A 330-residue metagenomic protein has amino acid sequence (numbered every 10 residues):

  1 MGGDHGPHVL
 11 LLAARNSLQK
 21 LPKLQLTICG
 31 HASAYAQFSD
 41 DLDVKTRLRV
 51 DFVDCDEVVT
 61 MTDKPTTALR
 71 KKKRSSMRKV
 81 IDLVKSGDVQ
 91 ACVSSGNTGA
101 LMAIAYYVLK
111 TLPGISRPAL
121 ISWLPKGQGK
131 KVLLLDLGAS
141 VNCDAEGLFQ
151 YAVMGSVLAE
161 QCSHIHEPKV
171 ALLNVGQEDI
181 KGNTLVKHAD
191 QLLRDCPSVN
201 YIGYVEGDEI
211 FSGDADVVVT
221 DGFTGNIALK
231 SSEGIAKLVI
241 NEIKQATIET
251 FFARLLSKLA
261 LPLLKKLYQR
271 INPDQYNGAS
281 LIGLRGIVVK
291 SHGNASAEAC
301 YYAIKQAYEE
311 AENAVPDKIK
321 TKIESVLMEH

Functional and structural regions predicted by a protein language model:
D4-L11, Y35, R74-V84, A91-A105 (+7 more regions): Short glycine/serine/threonine-rich phosphate/pyrophosphate-binding segments that cradle anionic phosphate groups
D4-M61: N-terminal glycine-rich anion-binding loop in soluble enzyme alpha/beta folds
G6-V9, L21, Q25-T27, A32 (+4 more regions): Glycine-rich phosphate/diphosphate-binding loop of Rossmann-like nucleotide-binding domains
A13-S17, A100, I104-I121, H188-L193 (+1 more regions): A glycine- and small-aliphatic-rich helix-loop capping segment at beta-alpha/alpha-beta transitions that lines
I28-C29, D51-V53, S94-G96, W123-L124 (+5 more regions): Short beta-strand segments
V44-V89: Phosphate/nucleotide-donor binding subsite
K45-D51, P197-V199, L284-R285: A short helix-to-beta-strand connector/capping loop
Y106-L120, K126-K130, L134, D214-V218 (+1 more regions): Glycine-rich phosphate/nucleotide-binding loop
